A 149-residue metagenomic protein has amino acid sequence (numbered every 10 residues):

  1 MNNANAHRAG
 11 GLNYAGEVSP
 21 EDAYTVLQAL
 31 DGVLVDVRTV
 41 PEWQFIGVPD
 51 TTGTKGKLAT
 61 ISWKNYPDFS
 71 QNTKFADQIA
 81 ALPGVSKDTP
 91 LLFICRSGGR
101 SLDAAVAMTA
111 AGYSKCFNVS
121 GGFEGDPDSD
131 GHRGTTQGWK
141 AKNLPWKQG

Functional and structural regions predicted by a protein language model:
M1-V33, V40-P90, S101-G149: Rhodanese-like catalytic fold shared by cysteine-dependent sulfurtransferases and DSP/PTP-type phosphatases
F93-I94: Short, surface-exposed ligand- or partner-binding patches at beta-edge/loop junctions that are enriched in aromatics
G98: Conserved G/P- and acidic residue-centered "switch" motifs that form tight phosphate/ATP-binding loops in soluble
